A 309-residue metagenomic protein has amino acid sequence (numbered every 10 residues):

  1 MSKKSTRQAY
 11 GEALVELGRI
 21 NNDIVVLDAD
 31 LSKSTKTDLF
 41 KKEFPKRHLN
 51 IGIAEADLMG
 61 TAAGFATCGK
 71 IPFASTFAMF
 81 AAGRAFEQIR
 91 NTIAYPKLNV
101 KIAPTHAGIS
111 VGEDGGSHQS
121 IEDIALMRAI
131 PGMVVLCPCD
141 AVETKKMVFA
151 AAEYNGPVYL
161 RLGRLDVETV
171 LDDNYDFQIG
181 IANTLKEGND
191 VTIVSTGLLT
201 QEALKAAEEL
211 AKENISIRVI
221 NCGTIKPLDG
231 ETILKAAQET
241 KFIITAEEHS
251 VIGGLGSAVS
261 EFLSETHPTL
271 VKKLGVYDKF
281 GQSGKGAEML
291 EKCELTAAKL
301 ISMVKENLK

Functional and structural regions predicted by a protein language model:
M1-R161, D166: Thiamine diphosphate
R7-Q8, I20, L31-D38, K42 (+2 more regions): Thiamine diphosphate
